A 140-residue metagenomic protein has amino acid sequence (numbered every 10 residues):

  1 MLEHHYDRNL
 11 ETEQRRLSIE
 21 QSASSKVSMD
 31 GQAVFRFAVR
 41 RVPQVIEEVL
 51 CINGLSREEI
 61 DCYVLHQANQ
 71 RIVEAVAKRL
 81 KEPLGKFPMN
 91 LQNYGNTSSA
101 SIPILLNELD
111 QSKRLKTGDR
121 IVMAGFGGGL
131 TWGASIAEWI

Functional and structural regions predicted by a protein language model:
M1-R40, Q44, F126, E138-I140: Condensing-enzyme catalytic core mediating Claisen C-C bond formation in acyl metabolism
R16, F37, R41-V49, E59 (+1 more regions): Non-catalytic alpha-helical scaffold/packing segments enriched in small hydrophobic residues
S25-K26, C51-G54, P83-G85: A short alpha-helix capping/helix-coil boundary motif
D30-Q32, R57-E59, L91: A short, structure-level motif marking secondary-structure boundaries and short turns
V39, D61-I140: Claisen-condensing/thiolase-fold acyl-transfer catalytic domains that form or cleave C-C bonds in fatty acid
Q44-D61, L109-R114: Phosphate/pyrophosphate-binding loops at sites that engage ATP/ADP/AMP, CoA/4′-phosphopantetheine, polyphosphate
